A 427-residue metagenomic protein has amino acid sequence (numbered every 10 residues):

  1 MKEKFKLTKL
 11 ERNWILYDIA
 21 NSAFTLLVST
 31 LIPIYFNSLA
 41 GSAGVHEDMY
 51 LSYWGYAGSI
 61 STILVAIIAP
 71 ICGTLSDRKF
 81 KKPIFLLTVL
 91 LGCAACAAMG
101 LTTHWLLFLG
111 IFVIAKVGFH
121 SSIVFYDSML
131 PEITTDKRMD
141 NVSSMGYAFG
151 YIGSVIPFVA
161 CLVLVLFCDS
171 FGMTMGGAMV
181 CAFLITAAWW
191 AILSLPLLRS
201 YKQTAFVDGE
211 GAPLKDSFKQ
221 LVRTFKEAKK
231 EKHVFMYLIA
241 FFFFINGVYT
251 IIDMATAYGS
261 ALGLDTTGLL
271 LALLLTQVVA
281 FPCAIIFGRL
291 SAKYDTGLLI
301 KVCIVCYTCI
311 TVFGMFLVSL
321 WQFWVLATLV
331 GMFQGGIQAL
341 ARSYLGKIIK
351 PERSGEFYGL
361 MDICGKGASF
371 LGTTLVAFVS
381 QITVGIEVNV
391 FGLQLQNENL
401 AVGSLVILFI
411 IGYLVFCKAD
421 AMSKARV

Functional and structural regions predicted by a protein language model:
M1-E11, K202-L238: Juxtamembrane intracellular "pre-TM" segments in multi-pass secondary transporters
F5-T62, H233-A272: Helix-loop boundary and gating motifs at the non-cytosolic
E47-D48, V165-A188, F378-F409: A membrane-interface helix-boundary motif in multi-pass transporters
I67-F80, P282-T296, S380: Helix-to-loop junctions at the C-terminal end of transmembrane segments in multipass secondary transporters
P83-A98, L298-F313: Structural signature of the two symmetry-related core transmembrane helices
G100-F112, M315-A327: Helix-loop junctions at membrane interfaces in 12-TM secondary transporters
S143-V165, D362-T373: Glycine-rich segments within core transmembrane alpha-helices of 12-TM secondary carriers
W189-S200, V402-V427: Multi-pass alpha-helical transporter architecture, strongest for 12-TM Major Facilitator/SLC carriers used
